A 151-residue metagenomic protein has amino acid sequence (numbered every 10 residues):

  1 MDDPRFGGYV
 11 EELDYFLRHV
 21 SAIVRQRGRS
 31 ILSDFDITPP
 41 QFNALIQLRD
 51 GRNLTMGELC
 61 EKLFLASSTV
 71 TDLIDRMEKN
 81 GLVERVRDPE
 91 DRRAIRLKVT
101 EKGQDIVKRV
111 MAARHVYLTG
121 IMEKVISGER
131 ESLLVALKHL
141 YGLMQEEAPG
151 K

Functional and structural regions predicted by a protein language model:
M1-F35: N-terminal leader segment of winged-helix/HTH proteins
G7-E11, S21-A22, S68-T69, G81-V86: Short acidic/polar alpha-helix capping motifs at helix-coil junctions
G7-G8, E12-L13, V20, R109-K151: Terminal interaction helix/tail motif
A22-T69, N80: N-terminal helix-turn-helix DNA-binding core of bacterial DNA-binding proteins
R25, D75-L134: Charged, amphipathic alpha-helical coiled-coil/dimerization segments
S30, I46-Q47, D105, G120 (+1 more regions): Surface-exposed charged/polar residues within alpha-helices that form helix-capping/stabilizing sites and interaction
L63-S67, G81-V83, P89-A94, Y141-E147: A general structural signal for short secondary-structure boundary/capping elements
D72: DNA-binding alpha-helical recognition surfaces that contact promoter or target DNA
